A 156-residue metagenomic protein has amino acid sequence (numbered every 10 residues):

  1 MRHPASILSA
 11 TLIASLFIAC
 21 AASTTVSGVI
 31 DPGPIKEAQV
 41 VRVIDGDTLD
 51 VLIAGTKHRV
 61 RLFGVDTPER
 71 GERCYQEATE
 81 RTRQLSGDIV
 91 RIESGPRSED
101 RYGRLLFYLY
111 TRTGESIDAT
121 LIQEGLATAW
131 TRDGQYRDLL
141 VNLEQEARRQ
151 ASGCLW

Functional and structural regions predicted by a protein language model:
R2-W156: Small beta-barrel nucleic-acid-binding modules, primarily SNase/OB-fold domains and secondarily Tudor-like barrels
